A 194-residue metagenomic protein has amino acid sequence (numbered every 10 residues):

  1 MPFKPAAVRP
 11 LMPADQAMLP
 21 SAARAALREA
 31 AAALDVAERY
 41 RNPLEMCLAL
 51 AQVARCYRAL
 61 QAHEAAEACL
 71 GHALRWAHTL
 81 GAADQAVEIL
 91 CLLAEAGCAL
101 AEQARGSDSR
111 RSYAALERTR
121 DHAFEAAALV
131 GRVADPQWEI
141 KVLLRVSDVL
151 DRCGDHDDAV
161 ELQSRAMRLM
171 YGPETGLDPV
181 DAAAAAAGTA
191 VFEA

Functional and structural regions predicted by a protein language model:
V8, L48, A68, E88 (+5 more regions): Residue register of alpha-helical TPR repeats
M12, E45, Q52, L92 (+4 more regions): "A position-specific structural signal for the A-helix of alpha-solenoid helical repeats
A26-A33, V53, A66, H72-A73 (+6 more regions): Tetratricopeptide repeat
V36-N42, H78-A82, A128-D135, Y171-L177: Short coil/turn linkers that connect adjacent helices within long alpha-helical scaffolds, especially alpha-solenoid
